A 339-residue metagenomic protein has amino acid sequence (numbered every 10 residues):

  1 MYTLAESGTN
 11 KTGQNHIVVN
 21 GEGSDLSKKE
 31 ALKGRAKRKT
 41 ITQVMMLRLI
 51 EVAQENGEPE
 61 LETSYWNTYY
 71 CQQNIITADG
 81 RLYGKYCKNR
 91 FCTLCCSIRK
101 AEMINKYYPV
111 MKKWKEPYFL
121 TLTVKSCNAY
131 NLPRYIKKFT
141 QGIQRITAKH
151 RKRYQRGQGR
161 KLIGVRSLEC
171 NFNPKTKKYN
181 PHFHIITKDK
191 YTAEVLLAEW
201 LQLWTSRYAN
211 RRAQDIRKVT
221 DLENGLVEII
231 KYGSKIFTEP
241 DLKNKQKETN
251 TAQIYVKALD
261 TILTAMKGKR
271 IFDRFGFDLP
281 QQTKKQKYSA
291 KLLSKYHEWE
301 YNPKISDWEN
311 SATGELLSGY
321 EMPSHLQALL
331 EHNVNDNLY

Functional and structural regions predicted by a protein language model:
M1-Y179, D189-Y339: Right-hand nucleic-acid polymerase module
I185: Cys/His-coordinated zinc-finger cores
